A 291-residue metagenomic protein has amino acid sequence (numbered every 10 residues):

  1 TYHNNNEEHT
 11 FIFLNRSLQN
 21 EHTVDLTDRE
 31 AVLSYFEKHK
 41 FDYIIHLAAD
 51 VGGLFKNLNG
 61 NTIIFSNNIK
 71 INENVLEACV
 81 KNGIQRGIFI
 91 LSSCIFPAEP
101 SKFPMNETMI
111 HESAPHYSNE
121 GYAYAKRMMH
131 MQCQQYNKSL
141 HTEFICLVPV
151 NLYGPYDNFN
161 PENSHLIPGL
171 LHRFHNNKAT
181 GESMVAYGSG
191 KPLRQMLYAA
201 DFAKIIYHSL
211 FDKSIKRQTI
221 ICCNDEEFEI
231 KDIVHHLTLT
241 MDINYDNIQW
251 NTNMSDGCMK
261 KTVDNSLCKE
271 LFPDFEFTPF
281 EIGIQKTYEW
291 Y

Functional and structural regions predicted by a protein language model:
Y2, N6-V32: Adenosine-cofactor binding site in Rossmann-like domains, unifying the SAM/SAH pocket of S-adenosylmethionine-dependent
L14, I44-D50, G87-S93, L147-P149: SDR active-site strand-loop-helix element
L26-N68, K81: NAD(P)H-binding glycine-rich loop region in Rossmannoid oxidoreductase-like domains and their noncatalytic homologs
D28, Y43, N67-N74, R86 (+2 more regions): Conserved cofactor-binding/catalytic machinery of classical short-chain dehydrogenase/reductase
E73-N119, I145: Conserved Rossmann-fold NAD(P)-dependent oxidoreductase catalytic core, especially the SDR/UDP-sugar
E99-T108, M131-H208, H235-M241: NAD(P)-dependent short-chain dehydrogenase/reductase
G121, A125-M128: Active-site helix of classical SDR
N176-Y291: C-terminal substrate-binding subdomain of Rossmann-fold SDR/epimerase-dehydratase oxidoreductases
